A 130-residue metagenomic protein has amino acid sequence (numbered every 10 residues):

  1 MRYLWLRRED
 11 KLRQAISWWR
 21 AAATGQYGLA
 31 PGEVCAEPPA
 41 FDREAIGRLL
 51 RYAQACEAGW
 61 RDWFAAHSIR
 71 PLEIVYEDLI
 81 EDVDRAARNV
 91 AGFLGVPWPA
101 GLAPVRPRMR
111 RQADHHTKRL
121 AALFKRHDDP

Functional and structural regions predicted by a protein language model:
M1-P71, D84-P99: PAPS-dependent sulfotransferase catalytic domain
E9, E77, A103-P104: Residue-level "edge-of-site" marker
T24-G25, C56-E57, E77, M109-K118: Residue-level signal for functionally critical sites in structured catalytic/ligand-binding pockets
E33-G47, W98-P130: PAPS-dependent sulfotransferase catalytic core
D78-D82: Acidic-and-aromatic substrate-binding clefts and catalytic sites of carbohydrate-active enzymes
